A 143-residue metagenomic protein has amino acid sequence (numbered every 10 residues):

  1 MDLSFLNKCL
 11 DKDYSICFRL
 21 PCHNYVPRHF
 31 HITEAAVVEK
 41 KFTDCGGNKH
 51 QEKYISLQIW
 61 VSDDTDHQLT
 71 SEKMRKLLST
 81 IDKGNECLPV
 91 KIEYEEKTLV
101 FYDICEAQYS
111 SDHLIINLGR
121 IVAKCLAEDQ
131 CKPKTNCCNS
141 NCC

Functional and structural regions predicted by a protein language model:
M1-L3, M74-L77: Well-ordered, non-membrane alpha-helical segments in soluble/globular domains
S4-E34: Small/polar-rich, solvent-exposed N-terminal microdomains that initiate assembly or binding
V26-N48: Short, solvent-exposed beta-alpha or beta-beta edge segments that form flexible loop/patches at the rim of ligand
E39-G47, V61, R75-S79: Short secondary-structure capping micro-motifs at structural edges
Q51-D64: Short glycine-rich, basic-tinged beta-strand/loop micro-motifs
T65-S71: Short, conserved charged micro-motifs
K76-D129: Helix-rich interaction surfaces within compact, conserved domain-sized segments that mediate assembly or partner
V122-C143: Cysteine-cluster motifs in flexible loop/terminal segments that predominantly coordinate metals
